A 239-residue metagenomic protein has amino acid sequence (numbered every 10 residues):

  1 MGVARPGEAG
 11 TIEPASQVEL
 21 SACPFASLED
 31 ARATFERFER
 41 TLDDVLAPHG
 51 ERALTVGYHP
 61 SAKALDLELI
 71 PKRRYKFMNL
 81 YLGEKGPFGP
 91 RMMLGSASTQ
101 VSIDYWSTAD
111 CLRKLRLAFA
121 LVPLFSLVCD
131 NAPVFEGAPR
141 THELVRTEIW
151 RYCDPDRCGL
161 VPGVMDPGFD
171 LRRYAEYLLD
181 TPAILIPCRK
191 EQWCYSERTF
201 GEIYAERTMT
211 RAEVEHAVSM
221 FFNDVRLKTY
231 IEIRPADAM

Functional and structural regions predicted by a protein language model:
M1-A64, K190-F200: Active-site acidic/histidine clusters and adjacent loop/turn architecture that either coordinate catalytic ions
P24-A31, D104-C111, D237-M239: A generic structural motif
A47, A53, Y58-R226: Loop-rich catalytic cores of soluble enzymes, especially ATP-dependent carboxylate-amine ligases and other
K228-Y230: Active-site lining segments that contact anionic ligands and/or coordinate catalytic metals
